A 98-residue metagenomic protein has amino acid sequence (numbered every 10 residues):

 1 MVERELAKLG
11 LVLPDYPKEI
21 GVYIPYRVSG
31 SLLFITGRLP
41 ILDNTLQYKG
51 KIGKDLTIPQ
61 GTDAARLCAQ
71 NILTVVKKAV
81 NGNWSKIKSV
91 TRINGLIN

Functional and structural regions predicted by a protein language model:
M1-N98: Short, polar/acidic, helix-capping and beta-turn segments at strand->helix junctions that line the mouths
